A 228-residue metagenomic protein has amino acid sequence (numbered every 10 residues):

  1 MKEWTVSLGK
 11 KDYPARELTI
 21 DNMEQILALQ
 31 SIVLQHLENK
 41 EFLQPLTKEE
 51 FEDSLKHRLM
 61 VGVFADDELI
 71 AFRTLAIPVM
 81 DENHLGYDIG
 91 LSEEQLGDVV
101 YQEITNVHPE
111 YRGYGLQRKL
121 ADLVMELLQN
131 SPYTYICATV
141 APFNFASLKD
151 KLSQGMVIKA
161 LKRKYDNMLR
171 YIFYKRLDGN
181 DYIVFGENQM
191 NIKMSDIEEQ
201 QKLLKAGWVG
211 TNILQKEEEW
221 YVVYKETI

Functional and structural regions predicted by a protein language model:
K2-E3, I158-I228: Intrinsically disordered, low-complexity, positively biased terminal segments
K11-A28, N39, K193: A short beta-loop-alpha structural element at the N-terminal edge of CoA-dependent acyl/N-acetyltransferase catalytic
L34-E82: Active-site rim helix/loop that mediates acceptor-substrate recognition in acyltransferases
E68-I104: Conserved acyl-donor/pantetheine-binding loop and adjacent beta-alpha core of acyl/acetyltransferases and related
I104-L128, S153: Conserved acetyl-CoA-binding loop-helix of GNAT-fold acetyltransferases
L128-A141, M168-L169: Conserved GNAT acetyl-CoA-binding A-motif
N130, P142-L161: Conserved active-site alpha-helix within GNAT-family acetyltransferase domains
A138-L148, I192-S195: Conserved beta-strand-loop-alpha-helix junction that forms the acyl-donor binding cleft
